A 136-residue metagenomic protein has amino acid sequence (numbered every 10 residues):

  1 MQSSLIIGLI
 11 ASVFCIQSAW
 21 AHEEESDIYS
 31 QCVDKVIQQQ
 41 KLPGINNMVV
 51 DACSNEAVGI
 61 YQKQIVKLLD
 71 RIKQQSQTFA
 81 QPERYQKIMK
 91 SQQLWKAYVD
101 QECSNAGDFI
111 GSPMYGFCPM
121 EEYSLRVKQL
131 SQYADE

Functional and structural regions predicted by a protein language model:
M1-I7: Positively charged n-region of N-terminal signal peptides that target proteins for export
Q2, C15-A21: Structured catalytic/translocation cores of nucleotide/phosphate-coupled proteins
I7-C15: Bacterial N-terminal signal peptides
W20-E136: N-terminal alpha-helical modules
